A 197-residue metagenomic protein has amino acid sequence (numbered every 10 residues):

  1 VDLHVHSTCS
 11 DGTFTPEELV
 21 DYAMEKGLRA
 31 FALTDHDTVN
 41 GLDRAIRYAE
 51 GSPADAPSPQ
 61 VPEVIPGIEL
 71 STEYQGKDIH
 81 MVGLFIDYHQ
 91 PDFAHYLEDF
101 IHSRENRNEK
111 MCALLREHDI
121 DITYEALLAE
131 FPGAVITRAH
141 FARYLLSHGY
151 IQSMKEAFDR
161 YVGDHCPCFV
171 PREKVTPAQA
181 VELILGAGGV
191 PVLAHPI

Functional and structural regions predicted by a protein language model:
V1-K77, R160-P167, V175, Q179-I184 (+1 more regions): An N-terminally biased module of ancient metal coordination in phosphate/nucleic-acid-related enzymes
D2-D11, K26, N106-I197: Domain-core and long-helix interface of multi-subunit machines
E18, R29, H36-N106, K110 (+3 more regions): Mid-domain alpha/beta scaffold segments of enzyme catalytic cores
